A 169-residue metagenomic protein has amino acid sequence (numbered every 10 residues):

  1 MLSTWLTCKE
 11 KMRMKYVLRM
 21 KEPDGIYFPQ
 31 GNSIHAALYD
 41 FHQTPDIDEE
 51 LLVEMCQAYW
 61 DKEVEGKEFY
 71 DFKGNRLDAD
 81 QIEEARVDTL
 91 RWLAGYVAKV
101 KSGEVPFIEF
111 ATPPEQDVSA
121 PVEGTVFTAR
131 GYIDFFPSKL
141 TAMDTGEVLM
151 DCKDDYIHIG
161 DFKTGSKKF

Functional and structural regions predicted by a protein language model:
M1-M14, I82-A94, Y156-T164, K168: Short N-terminal secondary-structure initiator segments
S3-D46, E115-Q116: Nuclease catalytic cores
E22-I26, Q30, L77, Q81 (+2 more regions): Conserved aromatic-histidine-acidic binding/catalytic patches
A37-P121: A non-catalytic, helix-rich entry segment at domain boundaries
I108-F169: Non-catalytic protein-protein interaction segments used by genome-maintenance enzymes to assemble and couple activities
